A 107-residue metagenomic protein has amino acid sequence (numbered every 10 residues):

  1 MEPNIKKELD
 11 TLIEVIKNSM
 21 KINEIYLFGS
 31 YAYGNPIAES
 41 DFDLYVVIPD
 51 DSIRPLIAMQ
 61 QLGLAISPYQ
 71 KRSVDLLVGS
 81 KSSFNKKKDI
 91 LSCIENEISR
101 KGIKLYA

Functional and structural regions predicted by a protein language model:
M1-E24, Y33-A38, I48-A107: Catalytic core of pol beta-like nucleotidyltransferases
S30: Conserved H-loop
D43-V47: Short beta-strand->loop micro-motif that forms the acidic, two-metal-ion catalytic signature in nucleotide-processing
